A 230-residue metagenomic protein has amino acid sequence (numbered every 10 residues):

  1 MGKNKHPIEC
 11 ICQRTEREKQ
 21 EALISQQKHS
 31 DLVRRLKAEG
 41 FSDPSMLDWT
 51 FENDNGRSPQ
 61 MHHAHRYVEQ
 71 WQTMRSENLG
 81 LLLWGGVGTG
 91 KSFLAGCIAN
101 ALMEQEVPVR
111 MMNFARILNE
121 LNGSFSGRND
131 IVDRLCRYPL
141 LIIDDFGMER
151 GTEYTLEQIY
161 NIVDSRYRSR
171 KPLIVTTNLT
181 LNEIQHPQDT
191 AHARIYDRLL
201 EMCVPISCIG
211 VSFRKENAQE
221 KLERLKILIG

Functional and structural regions predicted by a protein language model:
M1-Q60, A218-G230: A short, basic N-terminal segment
E52-R75: The Walker A/P-loop phosphate-binding site
Q60-V68, A99-L140, R150-E157: Short glycine-rich substrate-engagement loop in P-loop NTPases that contacts/grips substrate
R75-A95: Walker A/P-loop nucleotide-binding motif
N78-L82, V109, L140, P172: Residue-level preference for the first positions of well-ordered beta-strands
L118-L121, E149-G230: Replace "adjacent to P-loop NTPase cores in ATP/GTP-dependent enzymes" with "adjacent to NTP-binding cores
F146: Walker B catalytic motif
